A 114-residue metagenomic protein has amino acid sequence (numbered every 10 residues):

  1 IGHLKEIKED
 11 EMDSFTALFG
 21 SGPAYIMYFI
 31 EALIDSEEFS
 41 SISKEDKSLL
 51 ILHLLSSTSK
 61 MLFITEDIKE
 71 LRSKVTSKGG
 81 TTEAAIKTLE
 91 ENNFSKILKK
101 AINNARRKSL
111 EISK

Functional and structural regions predicted by a protein language model:
I1-F15, M27-E66, K100, K108: Internal alpha-helical scaffold of NAD(P)-dependent oxidoreductase catalytic cores
H3, S21-P23, G80-T81: Gly/Ser/Thr-rich helix-start
F15-A24, R72: A short glycine-threonine-serine/GTX helix/turn-capping micro-motif
Y25-M27, A84-A85: Basic, gly/Ser/Thr/Pro-rich low-complexity segments located predominantly at protein N termini
L49-K114: NAD(P)-dependent Rossmann-like dehydrogenase/reductase catalytic/cofactor-binding core
